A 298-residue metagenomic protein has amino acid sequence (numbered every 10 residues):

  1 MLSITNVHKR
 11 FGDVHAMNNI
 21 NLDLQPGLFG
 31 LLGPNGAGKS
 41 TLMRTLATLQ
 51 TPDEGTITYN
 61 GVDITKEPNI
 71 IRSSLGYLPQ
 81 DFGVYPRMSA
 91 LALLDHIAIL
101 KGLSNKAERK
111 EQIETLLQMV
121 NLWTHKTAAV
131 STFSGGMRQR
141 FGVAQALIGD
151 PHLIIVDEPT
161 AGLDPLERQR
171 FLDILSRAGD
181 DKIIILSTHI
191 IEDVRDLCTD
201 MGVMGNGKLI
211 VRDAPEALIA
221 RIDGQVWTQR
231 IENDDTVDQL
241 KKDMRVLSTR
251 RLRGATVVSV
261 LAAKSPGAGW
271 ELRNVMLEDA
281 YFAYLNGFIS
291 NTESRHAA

Functional and structural regions predicted by a protein language model:
P34-G38: Walker A (P-loop) phosphate-binding loop of ABC-type ATPase nucleotide-binding domains
A47: Helix-to-loop junction immediately C-terminal to a conserved catalytic motif
G55-K66, I70-I71: Conserved ABC transporter NBD signature motif
D95, I99-G102, A107-H125: Conserved ABC ATPase "signature" region
I148-H152: A short, proline-enriched helix->beta-strand linker immediately N-terminal to the Walker B motif in ABC-type P-loop
I154-E158, L163: Catalytic Walker B motif of ABC-type/P-loop ATPase nucleotide-binding domains
R170-S259: ABC transporter nucleotide-binding domain
